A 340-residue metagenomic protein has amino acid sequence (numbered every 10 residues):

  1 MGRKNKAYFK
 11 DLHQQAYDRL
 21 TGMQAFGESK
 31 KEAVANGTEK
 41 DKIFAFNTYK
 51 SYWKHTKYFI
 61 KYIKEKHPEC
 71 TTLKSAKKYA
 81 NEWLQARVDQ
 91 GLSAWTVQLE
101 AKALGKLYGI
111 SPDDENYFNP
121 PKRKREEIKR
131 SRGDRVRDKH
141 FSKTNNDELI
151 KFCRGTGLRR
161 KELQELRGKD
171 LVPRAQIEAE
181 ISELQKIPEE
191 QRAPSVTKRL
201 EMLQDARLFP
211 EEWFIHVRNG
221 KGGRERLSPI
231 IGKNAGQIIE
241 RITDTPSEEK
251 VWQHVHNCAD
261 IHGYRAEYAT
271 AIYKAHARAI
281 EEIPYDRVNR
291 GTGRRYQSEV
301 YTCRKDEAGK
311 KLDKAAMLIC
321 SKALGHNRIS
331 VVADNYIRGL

Functional and structural regions predicted by a protein language model:
M1-K40: N-terminal DNA-binding module of tyrosine recombinases/phage integrases
A25-K124: N-terminal core-binding DNA-recognition domain of tyrosine recombinases/integrases
K40-D41, K198-W213, Q297-K322: Intrinsically disordered, low-complexity acidic Ser/Thr-rich regulatory segments
L92, Y117-S142, Q191-A193, E211 (+2 more regions): DNA breakage-rejoining catalytic core of tyrosine-based enzymes
R132-R160, Q164, C303-R304, K311-M317: Basic, Lys/Arg- and aromatic-enriched nucleic-acid-binding interface segment
C153-L208: Short, charged phosphate-coordinating catalytic segments
E190-V196, N219-R241, E249-Y268: C-terminal catalytic core of Y-nucleophile DNA break-rejoin enzymes
H254-L318, H326-V331: Short basic/aromatic active-site micro-motif
